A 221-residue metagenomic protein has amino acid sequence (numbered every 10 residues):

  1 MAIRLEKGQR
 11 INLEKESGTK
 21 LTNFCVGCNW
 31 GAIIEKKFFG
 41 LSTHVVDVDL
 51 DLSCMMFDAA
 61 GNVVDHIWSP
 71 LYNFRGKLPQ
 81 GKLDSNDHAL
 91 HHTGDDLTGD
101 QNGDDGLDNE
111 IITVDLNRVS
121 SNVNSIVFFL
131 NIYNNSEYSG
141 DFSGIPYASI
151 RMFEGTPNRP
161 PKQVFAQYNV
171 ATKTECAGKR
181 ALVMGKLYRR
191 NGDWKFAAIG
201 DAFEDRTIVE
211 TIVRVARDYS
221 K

Functional and structural regions predicted by a protein language model:
M1-K221: Intrinsic-disorder/low-complexity signal
